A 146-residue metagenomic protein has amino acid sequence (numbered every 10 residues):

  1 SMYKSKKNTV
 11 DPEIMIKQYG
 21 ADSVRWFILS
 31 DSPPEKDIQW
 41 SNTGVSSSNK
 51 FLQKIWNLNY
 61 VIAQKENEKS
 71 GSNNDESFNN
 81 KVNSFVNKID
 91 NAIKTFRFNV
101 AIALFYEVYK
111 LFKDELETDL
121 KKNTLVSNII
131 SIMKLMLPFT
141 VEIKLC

Functional and structural regions predicted by a protein language model:
S1-K7: Active-site and channel-lining beta-strand-loop segments that bind or position nucleotide-derived/phosphorylated
N8-P12: Conserved alpha/beta core surface patches that mediate binding of polyanionic ligands
I14-C146: Helix-rich, typically C-terminal accessory recognition domains appended to large enzymatic cores
